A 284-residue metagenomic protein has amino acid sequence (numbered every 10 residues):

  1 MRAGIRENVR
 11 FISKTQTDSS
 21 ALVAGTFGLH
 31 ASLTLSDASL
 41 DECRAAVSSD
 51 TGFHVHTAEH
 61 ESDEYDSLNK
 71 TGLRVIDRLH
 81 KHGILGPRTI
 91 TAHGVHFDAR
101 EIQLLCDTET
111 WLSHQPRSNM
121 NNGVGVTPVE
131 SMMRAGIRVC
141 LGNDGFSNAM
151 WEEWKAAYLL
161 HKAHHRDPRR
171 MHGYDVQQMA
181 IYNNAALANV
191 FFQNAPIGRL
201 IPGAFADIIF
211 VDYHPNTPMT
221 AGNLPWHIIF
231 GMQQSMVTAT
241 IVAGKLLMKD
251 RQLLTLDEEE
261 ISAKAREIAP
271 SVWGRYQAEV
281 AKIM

Functional and structural regions predicted by a protein language model:
M1-G94: Metal-coordinating catalytic core of metallo-dependent amide/deamination hydrolases
G28-S32, M120, F192: Conserved short loop/turn motifs at secondary-structure junctions
A38-S48, L105-P116, E267-R275: Short, electropositive alpha-helical surface patch
A46-G52, I84-P87, L104-S113, R134-V139 (+1 more regions): Glycine-enriched alpha-helix->loop->beta-strand junction motifs that scaffold or abut catalytic
E59-G83, P87-T89, G94-T110, S118-S131 (+1 more regions): Catalytic core of soluble alpha/beta enzymes
K81-R88, E130-P215, M232: His/Asp/Glu-enriched, well-ordered alpha-helical/loop segment that forms or immediately abuts the divalent-metal
T91-H93, H114-R117, L141-N143, A243 (+1 more regions): Thr-Gly-centered strand-to-loop micro-motif
I181-M284: Active-site microenvironment of metallo-dependent hydrolases
